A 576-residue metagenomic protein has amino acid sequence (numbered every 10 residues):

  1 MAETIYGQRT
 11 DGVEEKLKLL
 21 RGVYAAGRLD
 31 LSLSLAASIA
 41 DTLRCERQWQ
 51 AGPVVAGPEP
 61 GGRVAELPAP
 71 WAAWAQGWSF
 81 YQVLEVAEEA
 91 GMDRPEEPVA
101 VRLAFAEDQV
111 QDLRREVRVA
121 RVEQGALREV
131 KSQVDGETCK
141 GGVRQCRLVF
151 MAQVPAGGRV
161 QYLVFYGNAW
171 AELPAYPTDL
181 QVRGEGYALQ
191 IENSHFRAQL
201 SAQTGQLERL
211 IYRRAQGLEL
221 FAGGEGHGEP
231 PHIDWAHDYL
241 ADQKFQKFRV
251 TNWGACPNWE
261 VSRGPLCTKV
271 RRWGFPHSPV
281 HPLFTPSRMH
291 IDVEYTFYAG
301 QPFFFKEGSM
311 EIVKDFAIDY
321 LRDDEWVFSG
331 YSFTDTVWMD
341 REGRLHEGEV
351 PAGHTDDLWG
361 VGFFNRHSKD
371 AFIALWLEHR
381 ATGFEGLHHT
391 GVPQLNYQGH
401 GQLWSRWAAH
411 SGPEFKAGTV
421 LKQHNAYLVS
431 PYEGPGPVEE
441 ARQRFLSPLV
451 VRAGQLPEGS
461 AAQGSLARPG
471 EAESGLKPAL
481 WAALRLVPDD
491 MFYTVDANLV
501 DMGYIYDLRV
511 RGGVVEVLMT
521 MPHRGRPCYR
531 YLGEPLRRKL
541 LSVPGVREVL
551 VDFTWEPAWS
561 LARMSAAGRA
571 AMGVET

Functional and structural regions predicted by a protein language model:
M1-L17, R21-A26: Amphipathic, heptad-repeat alpha-helical segments
A2-I5, G27, S38-I39, E46-R47: Alpha-helical solenoid scaffolds that mediate protein-protein interactions, centered on TPR/SEL1-like repeats but also
C45-Q190, S201-Q206, I211-R214: Alpha-mannosidase-like glycoside hydrolase catalytic domains involved in N-glycan trimming, generalizing to other
G136-R159, N168, G360-A462: Beta-strand-rich recognition/accessory modules
P174-Q243, V450-G459: An acidic-aromatic substrate-binding cleft motif
N193, G217-E307, V313-A317: Extended, loop-rich substrate-binding clefts of extracytoplasmic carbohydrate-active enzymes
I291, G300-L345: Acidic (Asp/Glu-rich), glycine- and aromatic
A462-T576: Domain-level signature for proteins that mediate thiol-based redox and metal-cofactor handling
